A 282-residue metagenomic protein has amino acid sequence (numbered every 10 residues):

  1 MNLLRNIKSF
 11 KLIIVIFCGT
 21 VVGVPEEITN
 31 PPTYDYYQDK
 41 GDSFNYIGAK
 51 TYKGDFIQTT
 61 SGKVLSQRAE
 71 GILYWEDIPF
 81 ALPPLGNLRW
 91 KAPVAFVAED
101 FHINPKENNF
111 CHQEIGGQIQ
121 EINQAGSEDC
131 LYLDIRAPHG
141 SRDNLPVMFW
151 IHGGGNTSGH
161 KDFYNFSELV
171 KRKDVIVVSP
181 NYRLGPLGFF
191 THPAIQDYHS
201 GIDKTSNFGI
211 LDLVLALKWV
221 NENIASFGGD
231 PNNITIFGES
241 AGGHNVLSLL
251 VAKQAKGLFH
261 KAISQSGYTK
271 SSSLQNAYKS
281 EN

Functional and structural regions predicted by a protein language model:
M1-I7: Positively charged n-region of N-terminal signal peptides that target proteins for export
N2, G23-I210, P231: Non-catalytic accessory segments of hydrolases
I7-G23: Cleavable N-terminal signal peptides of Sec/SRP-targeted secreted and luminal proteins
I47, D100-E121, Q196-T205, L215 (+3 more regions): Mature extracellular catalytic domain of secreted serine hydrolases with alpha/beta-hydrolase catalytic cores
I202-A225: Alpha/beta-hydrolase active-site loop
F227-E239: Alpha/beta-hydrolase fold nucleophile elbow
